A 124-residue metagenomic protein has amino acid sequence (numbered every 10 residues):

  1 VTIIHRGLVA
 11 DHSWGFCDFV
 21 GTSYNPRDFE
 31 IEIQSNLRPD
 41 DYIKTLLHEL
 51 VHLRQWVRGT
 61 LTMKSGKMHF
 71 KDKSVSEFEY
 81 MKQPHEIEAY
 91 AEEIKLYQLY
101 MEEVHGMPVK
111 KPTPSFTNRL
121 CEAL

Functional and structural regions predicted by a protein language model:
V1-L8, F16: Active-site hotspot residues in diverse enzymes, especially metal/ion-binding acidic/histidine motifs
L8-V9, L37-R38, Q98: Short, solvent-exposed loop/turn segments at secondary-structure junctions
A10-H12, S23-Y24, D28-I33, L53 (+1 more regions): Membrane-embedded and juxtamembrane structural elements of multi-pass membrane proteins
F29-L46: Short pre-active-site segment immediately N-terminal to the catalytic Zn-binding motif
D40, W56-I87: Post-HEXXH active-site segment of zinc metalloproteases
K44-V57, A89: Active-site recognition of the HExxH zinc-binding catalytic motif
R54-K67, Q98-P108: Substrate-binding/catalytic groove segments of enzymes that remodel or degrade extracellular structural polymers
E79-Q83, E93-L124: Long, well-structured alpha-helical subdomains associated with metal-dependent extracellular/ecto-lumenal hydrolases
